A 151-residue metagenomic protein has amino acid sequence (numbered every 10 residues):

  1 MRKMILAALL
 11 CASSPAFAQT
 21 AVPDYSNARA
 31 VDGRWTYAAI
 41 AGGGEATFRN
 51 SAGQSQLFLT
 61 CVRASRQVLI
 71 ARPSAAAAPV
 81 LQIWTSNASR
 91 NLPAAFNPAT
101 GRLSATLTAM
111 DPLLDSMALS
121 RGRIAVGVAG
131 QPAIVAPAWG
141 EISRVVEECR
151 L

Functional and structural regions predicted by a protein language model:
M1-M4: Positively charged n-region of N-terminal signal peptides that target proteins for export
S13-P15: N-terminal signal peptide c-region/cleavage motif recognized by signal peptidases
Q19-P79: N-terminal secretory signal peptides
V22, N87-L151: Internal interaction segment
A46, V80-Q82, R123-V126: Short polybasic amphipathic segments
N50-A52, I83-T85, V128-G130: Short acidic, glycine-rich loop/turn motifs
A78-R90: Extended low-complexity, serine/threonine- and proline-enriched intrinsically disordered segments
